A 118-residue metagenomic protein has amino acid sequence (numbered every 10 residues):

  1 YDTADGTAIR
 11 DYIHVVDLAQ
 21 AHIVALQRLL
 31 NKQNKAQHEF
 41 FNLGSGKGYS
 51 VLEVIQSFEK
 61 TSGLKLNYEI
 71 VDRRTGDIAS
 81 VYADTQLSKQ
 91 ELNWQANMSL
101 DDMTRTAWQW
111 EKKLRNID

Functional and structural regions predicted by a protein language model:
Y1-D118: C-terminal substrate-binding subdomain of Rossmann-fold SDR/epimerase-dehydratase oxidoreductases
